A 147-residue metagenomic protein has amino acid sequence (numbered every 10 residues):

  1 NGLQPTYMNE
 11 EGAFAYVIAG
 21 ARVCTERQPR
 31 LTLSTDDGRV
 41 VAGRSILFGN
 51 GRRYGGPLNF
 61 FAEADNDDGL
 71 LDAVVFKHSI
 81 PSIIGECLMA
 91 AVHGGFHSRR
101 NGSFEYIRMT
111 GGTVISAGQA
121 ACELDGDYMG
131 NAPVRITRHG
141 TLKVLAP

Functional and structural regions predicted by a protein language model:
N1-P147: Long C-terminal subdomains/extensions of small-metabolite kinases
